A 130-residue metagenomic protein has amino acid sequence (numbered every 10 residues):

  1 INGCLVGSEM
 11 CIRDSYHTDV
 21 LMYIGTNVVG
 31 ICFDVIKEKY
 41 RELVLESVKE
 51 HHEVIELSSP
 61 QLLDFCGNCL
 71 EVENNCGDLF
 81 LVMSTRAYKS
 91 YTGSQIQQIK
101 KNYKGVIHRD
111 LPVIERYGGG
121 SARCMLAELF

Functional and structural regions predicted by a protein language model:
I1, H17, C124: Histidine-centered active-site/metal-ligand motif
I1-G7, C11-I12: Single conserved hydrophobic/aromatic residue that forms the stacking wall/gate of nucleotide- or nucleobase-binding
S8-E9, E53-S58, V106-R109: General small-molecule cofactor/ligand-binding pocket signal
D14-N27, D64-C76, G119-S121: Structural signature of eukaryotic scaffold interfaces centered on beta-propeller domains
G30-V35, V82-R86: Short internal beta-strands
Y40-S90: Glycine/small-residue-rich hydrophobic helix-like segments
V82-H108: A conserved acidic, glycine/proline-rich C-terminal tail/linker
I99-F130: TerminUS-proximal long segments
